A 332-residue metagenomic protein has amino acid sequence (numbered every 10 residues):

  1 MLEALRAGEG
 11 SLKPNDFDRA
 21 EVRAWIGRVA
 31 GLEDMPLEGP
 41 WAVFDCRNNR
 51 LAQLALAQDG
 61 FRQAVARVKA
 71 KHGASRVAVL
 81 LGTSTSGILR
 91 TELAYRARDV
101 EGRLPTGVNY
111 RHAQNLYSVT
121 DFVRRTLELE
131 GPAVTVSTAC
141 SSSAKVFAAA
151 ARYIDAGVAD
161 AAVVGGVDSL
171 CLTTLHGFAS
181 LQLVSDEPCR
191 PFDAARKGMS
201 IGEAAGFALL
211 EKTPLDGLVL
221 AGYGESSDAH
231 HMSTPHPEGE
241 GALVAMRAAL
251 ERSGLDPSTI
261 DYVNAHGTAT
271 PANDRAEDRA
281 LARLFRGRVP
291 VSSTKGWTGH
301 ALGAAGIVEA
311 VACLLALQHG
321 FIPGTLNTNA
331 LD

Functional and structural regions predicted by a protein language model:
M1-N15, E21-I26, V184, P188-S253 (+1 more regions): Condensing-enzyme catalytic core mediating Claisen C-C bond formation in acyl metabolism
E3-L81, G87-I88, A245-P257: Conserved active-site "lid/cap" helical segment
L5, F17-R19, N49-A55, N109-Y117 (+4 more regions): Active-site nucleophile and cofactor-binding loops and adjacent substrate-binding regions of central metabolic enzymes
L5, V79, V123, S143 (+9 more regions): Conserved small-residue
A42-V43, D99-N109, R125-V136, S185-A194 (+2 more regions): Glycine/charged-rich beta-loop-alpha catalytic/anionic-binding loops adjacent to active sites
R62-R67, L116-T120, R124-G166, I201-L215 (+1 more regions): Active-site-proximal alpha-helical scaffold in enzymes
T83-V134, N273-R286: Active-site-proximal gating segment of KS-fold condensing enzymes and close homologs
V158-R196, Y223-P237, A265-D274, R288-D332: Acyl-CoA/ACP chain-elongation machinery
